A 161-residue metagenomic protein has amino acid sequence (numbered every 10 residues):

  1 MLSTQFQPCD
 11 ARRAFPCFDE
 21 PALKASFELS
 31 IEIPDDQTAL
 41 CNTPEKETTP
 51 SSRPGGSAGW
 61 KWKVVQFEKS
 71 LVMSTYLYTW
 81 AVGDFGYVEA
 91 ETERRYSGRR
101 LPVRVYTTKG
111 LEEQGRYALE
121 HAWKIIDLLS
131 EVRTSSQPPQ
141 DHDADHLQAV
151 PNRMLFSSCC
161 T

Functional and structural regions predicted by a protein language model:
S3-A11, P16-T161: Hydrophobic helix-coil surface modules that form long, contiguous segments used for peptide/substrate interaction
